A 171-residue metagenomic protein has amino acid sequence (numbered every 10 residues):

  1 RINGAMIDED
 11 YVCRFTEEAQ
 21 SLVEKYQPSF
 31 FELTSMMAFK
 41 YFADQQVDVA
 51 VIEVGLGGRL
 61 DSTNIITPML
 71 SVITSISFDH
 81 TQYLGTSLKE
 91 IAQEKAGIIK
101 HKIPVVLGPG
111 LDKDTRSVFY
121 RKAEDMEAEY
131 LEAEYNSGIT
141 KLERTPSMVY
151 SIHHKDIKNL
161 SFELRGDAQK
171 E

Functional and structural regions predicted by a protein language model:
R1-K100: Phosphate-binding loop of NTP-binding sites
I2-P28, Q82, T86-A92, K100-E171: Adenine nucleotide phosphate-binding catalytic loops in nucleotide-utilizing enzymes
